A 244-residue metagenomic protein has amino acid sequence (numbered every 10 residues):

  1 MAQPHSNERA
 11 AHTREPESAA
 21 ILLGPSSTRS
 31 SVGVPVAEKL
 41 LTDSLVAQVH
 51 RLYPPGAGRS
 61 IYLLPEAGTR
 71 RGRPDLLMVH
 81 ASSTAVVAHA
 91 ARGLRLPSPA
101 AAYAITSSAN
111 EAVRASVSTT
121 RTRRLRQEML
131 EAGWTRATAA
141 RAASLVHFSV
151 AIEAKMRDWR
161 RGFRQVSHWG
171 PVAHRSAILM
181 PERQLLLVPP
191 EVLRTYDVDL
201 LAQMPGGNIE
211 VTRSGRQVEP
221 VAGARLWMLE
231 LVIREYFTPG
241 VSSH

Functional and structural regions predicted by a protein language model:
N7, S27-V32, A47, R70 (+3 more regions): Non-catalytic C-terminal interaction segments of nucleic acid-processing enzymes
E8, P16, A20-H50, E66 (+1 more regions): Nuclease catalytic cores
L45, L76-T84, V146-M156: Conserved catalytic cores of phosphodiester-cleaving nucleases, focusing on short active-site segments
Y53-T69: A short acidic/basic microdomain associated with nuclease active sites
V87-V117: Short amphipathic alpha-helical interface segments
T119-T135: Basic amphipathic alpha-helical segments that dock to polyanions
A137-V146, A177: Short, cationic-aromatic polyanion-contact patches
K155-W159, A173-N208: Nucleic-acid nuclease catalytic cores
